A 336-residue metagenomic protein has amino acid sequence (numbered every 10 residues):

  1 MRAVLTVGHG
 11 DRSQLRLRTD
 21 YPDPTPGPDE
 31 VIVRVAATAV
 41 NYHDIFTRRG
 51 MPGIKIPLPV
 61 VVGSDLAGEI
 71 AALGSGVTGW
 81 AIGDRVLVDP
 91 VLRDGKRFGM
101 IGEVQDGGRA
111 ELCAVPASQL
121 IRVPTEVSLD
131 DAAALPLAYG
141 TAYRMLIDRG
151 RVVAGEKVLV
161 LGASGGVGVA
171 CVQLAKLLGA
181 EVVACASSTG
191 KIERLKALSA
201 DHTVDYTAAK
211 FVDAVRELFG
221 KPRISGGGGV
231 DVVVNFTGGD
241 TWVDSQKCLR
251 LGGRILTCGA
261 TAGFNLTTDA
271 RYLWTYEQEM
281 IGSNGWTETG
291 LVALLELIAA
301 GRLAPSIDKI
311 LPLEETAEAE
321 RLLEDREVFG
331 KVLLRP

Functional and structural regions predicted by a protein language model:
M1, E288-P336: C-terminal hydrophobic helical "lid"/dimerization subdomain of Rossmann-like NAD(P)H-dependent oxidoreductases
P22-T38, M51-L92, P124-E126: Glycine-rich beta-strand-centered segment in the early N-terminal region that forms part of a ligand/cofactor-binding
D65, D84-R85, L112, K157 (+2 more regions): Residue-level marker of beta-strand positions
R85, D130-A208: Mid-domain Rossmann-like dinucleotide-binding core that forms the NAD(H)/NADP(H) cofactor-binding site
L87, V233-V234: N-terminal Rossmann-like NAD(P) cofactor-binding module of classical short-chain dehydrogenase/reductase
L178, A186, F236-S306, P336: Glycine-rich phosphate-binding loop and adjacent beta-alpha segment of Rossmann(oid) nucleotide-cofactor-binding
F211-G227: Short amphipathic alpha-helix with an adjacent loop that forms part of the alpha/beta core around
